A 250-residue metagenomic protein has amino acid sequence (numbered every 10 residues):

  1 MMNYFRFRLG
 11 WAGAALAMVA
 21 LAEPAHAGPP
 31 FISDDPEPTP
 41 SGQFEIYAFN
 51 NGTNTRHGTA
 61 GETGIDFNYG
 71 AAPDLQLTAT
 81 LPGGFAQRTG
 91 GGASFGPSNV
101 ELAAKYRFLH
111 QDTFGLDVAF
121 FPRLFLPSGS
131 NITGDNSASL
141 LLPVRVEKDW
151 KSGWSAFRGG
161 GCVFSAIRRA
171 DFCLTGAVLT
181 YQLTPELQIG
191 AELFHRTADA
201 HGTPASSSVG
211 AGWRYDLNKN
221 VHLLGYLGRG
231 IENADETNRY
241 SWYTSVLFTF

Functional and structural regions predicted by a protein language model:
M1-F31: Cleavable N-terminal export/targeting peptides
H26-F250: Transmembrane beta-barrel domains of Gram-negative outer membranes and organellar outer membranes
